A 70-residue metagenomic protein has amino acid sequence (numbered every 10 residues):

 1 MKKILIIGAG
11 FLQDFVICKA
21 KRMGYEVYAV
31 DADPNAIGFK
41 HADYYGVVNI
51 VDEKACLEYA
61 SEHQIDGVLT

Functional and structural regions predicted by a protein language model:
M1-T70: ATP-binding N-terminal substructure of ATP-dependent carboxylate-amine bond-forming enzymes
